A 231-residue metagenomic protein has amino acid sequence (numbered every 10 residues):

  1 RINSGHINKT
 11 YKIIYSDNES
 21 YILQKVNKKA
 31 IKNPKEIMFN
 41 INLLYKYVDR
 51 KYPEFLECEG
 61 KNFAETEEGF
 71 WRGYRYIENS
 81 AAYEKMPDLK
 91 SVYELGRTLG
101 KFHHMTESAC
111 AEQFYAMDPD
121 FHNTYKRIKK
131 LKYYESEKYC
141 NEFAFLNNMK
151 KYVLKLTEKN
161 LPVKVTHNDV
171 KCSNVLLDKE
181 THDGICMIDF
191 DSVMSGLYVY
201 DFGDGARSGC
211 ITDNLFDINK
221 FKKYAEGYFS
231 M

Functional and structural regions predicted by a protein language model:
R1-S16: ATP-binding glycine-rich phosphate-binding loop
S4, I22-K25, I31-K35, S80-Y93 (+2 more regions): ATP-dependent phospho-/nucleotidyl transfer catalytic cores
K25-E68, E84-K85, L89-E94: A conserved alpha-helical element in kinase catalytic cores
E68-S80: Conserved short submotifs of the Hanks-type protein kinase catalytic core that shape the nucleotide-binding pocket
L89-E107: Amphipathic alpha-helical segments that line or abut small-molecule/effector binding pockets and mediate allosteric
S173-S208: Catalytic activation segment of kinase domains across protein kinase-like and atypical kinase folds
V199-M231: Active-site activation/catalytic loop segments of kinase-like enzymes and analogous catalytic loops in related
